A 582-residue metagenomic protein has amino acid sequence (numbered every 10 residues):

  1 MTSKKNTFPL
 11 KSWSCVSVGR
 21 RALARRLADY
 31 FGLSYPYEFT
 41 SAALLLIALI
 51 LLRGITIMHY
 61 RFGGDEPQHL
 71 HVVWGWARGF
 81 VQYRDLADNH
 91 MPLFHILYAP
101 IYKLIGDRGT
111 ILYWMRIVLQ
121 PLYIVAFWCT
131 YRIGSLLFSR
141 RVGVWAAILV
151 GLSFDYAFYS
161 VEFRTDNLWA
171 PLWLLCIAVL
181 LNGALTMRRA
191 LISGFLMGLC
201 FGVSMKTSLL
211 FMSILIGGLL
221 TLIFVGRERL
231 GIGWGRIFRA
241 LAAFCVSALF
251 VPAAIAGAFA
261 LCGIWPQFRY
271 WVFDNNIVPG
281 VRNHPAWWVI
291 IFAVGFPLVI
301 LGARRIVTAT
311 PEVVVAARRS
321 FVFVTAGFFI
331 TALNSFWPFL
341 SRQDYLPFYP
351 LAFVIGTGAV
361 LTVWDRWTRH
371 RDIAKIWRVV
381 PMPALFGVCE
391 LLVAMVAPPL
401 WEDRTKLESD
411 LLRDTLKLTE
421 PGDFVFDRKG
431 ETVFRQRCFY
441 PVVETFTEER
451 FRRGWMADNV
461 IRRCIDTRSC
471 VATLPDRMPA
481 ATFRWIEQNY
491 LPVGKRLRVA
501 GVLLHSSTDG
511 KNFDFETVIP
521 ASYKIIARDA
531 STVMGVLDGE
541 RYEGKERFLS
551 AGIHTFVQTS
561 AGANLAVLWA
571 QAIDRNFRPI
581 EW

Functional and structural regions predicted by a protein language model:
W13, R140-R141, L174-I192, C200 (+3 more regions): Membrane-interface transmembrane helices that cradle and orient dolichyl/undecaprenyl
A43, I47, I117-L137, L152 (+1 more regions): Transmembrane-helix motifs of polytopic, lipid-linked glycan transferases
M58-V72, Q82-I101, R108-Y113, C262-W265 (+1 more regions): Extracytoplasmic catalytic/substrate-binding loops of multi-pass membrane glycan-assembly enzymes
P92, I96, G106-W128, Y159 (+1 more regions): Loop-to-helix entry region of an early transmembrane alpha helix in multi-pass inner-membrane enzymes
A146-L152, M197, F201: Short helix- or helix-capping micro-motifs that position conserved polar/aromatic residues at function-defining sites
Y159, D166, L209, P338-R378: Hydrophobic/aromatic-rich transmembrane helices and adjacent perimembrane loops
L199, G226-R227, I237-R318, F328-Q343 (+1 more regions): Transmembrane-lumen/periplasm boundary regions of multi-pass, lipid-linked membrane glycan transferases
T207, C262, F386-N512, P520-Y523 (+1 more regions): Extracytoplasmic
